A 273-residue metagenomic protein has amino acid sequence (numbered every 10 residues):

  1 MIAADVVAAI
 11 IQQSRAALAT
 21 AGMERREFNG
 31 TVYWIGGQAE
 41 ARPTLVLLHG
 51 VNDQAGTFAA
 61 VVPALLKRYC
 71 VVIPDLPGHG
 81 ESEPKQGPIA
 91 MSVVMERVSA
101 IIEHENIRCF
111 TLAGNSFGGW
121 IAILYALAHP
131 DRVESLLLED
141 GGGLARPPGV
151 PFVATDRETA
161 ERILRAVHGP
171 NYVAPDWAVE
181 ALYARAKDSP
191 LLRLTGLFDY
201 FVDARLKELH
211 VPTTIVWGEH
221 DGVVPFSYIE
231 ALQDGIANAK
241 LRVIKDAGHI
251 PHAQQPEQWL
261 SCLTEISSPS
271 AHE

Functional and structural regions predicted by a protein language model:
M1-T44, R68-Y69, R108, A174 (+1 more regions): Alpha/beta-hydrolase fold catalytic core
A16, P151-T213: Conserved alpha/beta-hydrolase catalytic His-Asp/Glu region
F28, W34-G36, I73-A113, S261: Active-site loop/oxyanion-hole signature of alpha/beta-hydrolase fold enzymes
I35-E81: Conserved HGGG/HGGXW glycine-rich cap/lid loop of the alpha/beta-hydrolase fold
H49-V51, F110, G114-G119: Conserved alpha/beta-hydrolase "nucleophile elbow" surrounding the catalytic nucleophile
W120-A128, V133-R162: Flexible "cap/lid" loop of the alpha/beta hydrolase fold
L194-D234, V243: Conserved serine/cysteine hydrolase catalytic core
A239-K240, I244-E273: Catalytic active-site module of serine/aspartate enzymes centered on a nucleophile-bearing elbow/loop
